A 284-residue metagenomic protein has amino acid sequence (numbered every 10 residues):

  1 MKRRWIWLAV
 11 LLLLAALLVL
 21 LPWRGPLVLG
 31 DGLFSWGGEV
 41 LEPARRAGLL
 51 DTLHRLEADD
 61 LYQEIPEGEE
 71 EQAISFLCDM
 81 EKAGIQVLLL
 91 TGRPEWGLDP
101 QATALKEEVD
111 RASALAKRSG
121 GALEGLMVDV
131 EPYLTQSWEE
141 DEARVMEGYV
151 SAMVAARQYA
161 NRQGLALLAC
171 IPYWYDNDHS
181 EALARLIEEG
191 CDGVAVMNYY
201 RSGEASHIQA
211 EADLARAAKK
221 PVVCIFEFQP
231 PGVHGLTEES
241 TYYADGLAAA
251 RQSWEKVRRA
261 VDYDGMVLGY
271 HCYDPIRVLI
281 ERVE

Functional and structural regions predicted by a protein language model:
M1-L14: N-terminal Sec-pathway targeting helices
L20-D59, E64-E67, L168-W174, V267-I276: Boundary/entry segment of secreted carbohydrate-active catalytic domains
G32-F34, A73-C78, V87-A116, E239-T241 (+1 more regions): Active-site-adjacent "subsite" loops/lids of carbohydrate-active enzymes
E39-H54, Q101-A116, D176-I187, H207-I208 (+1 more regions): Short, acidic/polar
A58, Q63-P66, S180-H207: Aromatic- and acid-rich polysaccharide-binding/catalytic face of secreted or lumenal carbohydrate-active enzymes
L88-R93, Y149-S180, P221-P230: Aromatic-lined carbohydrate-recognition surfaces of secreted/lumenal glycan-active proteins
A112-V145, M266-G269: Active-site groove signature of glycoside hydrolases
R201, V222-E284: Substrate-binding cleft of secreted/luminal carbohydrate-active enzymes
